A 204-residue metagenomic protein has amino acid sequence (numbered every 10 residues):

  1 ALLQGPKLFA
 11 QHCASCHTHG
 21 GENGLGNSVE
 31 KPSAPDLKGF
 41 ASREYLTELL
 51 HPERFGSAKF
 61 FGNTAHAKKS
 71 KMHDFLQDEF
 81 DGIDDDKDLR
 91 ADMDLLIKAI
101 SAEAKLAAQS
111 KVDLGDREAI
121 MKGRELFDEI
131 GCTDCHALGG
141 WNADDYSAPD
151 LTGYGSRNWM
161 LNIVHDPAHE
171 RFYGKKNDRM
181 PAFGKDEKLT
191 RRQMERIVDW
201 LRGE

Functional and structural regions predicted by a protein language model:
A1-F9, G26, S101-D128, S147: Electrostatic cytochrome c docking/interface patches
A1-Q11, S15-G21, E30, P35-D36: Soluble catalytic regions of membrane-associated enzymes that act on cell-envelope and secretory-pathway components
L3, L25, F60-G62, G82-D85 (+2 more regions): Generic recognition of flexible, low-complexity loop/linker segments
K7, V29-A108, A143-E204: Extracytoplasmic electron-transfer domains, predominantly the class I c-type cytochrome c fold
A10-A14, T18, R43, D128-I130 (+1 more regions): Aromatic-flanked redox-active Cys/Sec active sites in thiol-based oxidoreductases, especially the WC-centered
A14, P35, I130-T133, P149: Residue-level detector of short, conserved catalytic/binding motifs and their immediate flanks
E22-N23, W141-N142: Short, non-ligating residues that shape and space the ligands of small metal-coordination modules and catalytic
